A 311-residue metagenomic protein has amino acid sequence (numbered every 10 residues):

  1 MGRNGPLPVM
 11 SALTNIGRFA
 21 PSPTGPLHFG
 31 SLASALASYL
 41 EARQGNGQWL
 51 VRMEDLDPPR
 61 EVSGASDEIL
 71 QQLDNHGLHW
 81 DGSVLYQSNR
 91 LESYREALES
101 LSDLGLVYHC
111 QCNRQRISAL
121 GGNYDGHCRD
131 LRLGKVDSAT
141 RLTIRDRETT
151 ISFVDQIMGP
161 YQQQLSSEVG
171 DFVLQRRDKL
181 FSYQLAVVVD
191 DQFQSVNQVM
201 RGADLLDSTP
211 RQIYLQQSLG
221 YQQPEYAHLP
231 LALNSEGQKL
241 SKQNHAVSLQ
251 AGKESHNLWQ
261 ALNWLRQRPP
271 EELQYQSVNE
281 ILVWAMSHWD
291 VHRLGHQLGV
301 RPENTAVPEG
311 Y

Functional and structural regions predicted by a protein language model:
M1-P26, D137, R145-T149, Q238-Y311: Non-catalytic terminal extensions that flank enzyme cores
P8-G122, A203-D204, S208-Y221, Q274-E280: N-terminal Rossmann-like or analogous alpha/beta NTP/dinucleotide-binding catalytic cores that position adenine
P26, L36, R43-N46, L56 (+13 more regions): Residue-level detector of solvent-exposed, low-hydrophobicity positions
V62-Y161, L165-E168, V278-A285, W289-Y311: Active-site neighborhoods of enzyme catalytic cores
W80-V84, Q175-R176, Q216-L219, P230-L231 (+1 more regions): Short C-terminal domain-edge/linker segments immediately following a structured domain
H109-A251, A306-Y311: Active-site cores that bind ATP or allylic diphosphates and position pyrophosphate for catalysis
